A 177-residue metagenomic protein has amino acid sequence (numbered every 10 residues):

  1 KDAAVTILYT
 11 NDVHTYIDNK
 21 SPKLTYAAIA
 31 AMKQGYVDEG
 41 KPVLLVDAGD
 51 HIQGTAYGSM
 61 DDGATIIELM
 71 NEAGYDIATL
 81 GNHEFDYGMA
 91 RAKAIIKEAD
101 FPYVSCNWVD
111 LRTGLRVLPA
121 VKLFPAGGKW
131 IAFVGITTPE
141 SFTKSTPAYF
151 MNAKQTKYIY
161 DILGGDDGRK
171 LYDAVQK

Functional and structural regions predicted by a protein language model:
K1-K177: Acidic, metal/ion-coordinating pockets
